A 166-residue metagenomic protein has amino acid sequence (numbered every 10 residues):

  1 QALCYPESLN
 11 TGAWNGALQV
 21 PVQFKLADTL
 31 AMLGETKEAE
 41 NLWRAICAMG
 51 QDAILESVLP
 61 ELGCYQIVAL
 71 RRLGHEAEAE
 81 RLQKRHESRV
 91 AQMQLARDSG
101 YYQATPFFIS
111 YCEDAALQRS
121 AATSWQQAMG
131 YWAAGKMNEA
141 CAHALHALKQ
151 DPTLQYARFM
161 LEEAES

Functional and structural regions predicted by a protein language model:
Q1-A2, A39, A79, A140: Single-residue signature of alpha-solenoid repeat helices
L3-T11, A45-Q51, E87-S88, K149: Amphipathic alpha-helical segments of tetratricopeptide repeats
C4-G16, Q51-E56, Y111-A115: Flexible helix-coil transition and linker loops at the boundaries of alpha-helical arrays
L9, E76, S120, T153-L154: Residue-level recognition of tetratricopeptide repeat
A13, A17-V20, P60-G63, I67 (+3 more regions): Start-of-helix signal in alpha-solenoid helical-repeat scaffolds, especially tetratricopeptide repeats
L18, Q23-K25, M32, Y65-I67 (+4 more regions): "A position-specific structural signal for the A-helix of alpha-solenoid helical repeats
